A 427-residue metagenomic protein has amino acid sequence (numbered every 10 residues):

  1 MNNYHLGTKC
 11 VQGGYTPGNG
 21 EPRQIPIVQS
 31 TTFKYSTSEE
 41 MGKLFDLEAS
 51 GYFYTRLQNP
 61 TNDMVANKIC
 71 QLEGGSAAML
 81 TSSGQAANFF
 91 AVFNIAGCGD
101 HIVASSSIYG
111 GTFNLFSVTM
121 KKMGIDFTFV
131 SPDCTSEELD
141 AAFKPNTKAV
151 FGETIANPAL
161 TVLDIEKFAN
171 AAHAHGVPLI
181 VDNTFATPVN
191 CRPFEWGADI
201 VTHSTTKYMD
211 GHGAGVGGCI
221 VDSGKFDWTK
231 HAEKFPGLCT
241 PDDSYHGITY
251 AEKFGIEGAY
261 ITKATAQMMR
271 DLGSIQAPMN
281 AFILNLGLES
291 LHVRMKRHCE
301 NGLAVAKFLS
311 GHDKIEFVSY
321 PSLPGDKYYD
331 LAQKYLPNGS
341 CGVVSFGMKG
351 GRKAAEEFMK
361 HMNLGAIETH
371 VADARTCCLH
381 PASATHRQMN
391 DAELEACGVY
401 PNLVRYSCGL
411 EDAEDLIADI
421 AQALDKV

Functional and structural regions predicted by a protein language model:
M1-N59, N67: N-terminal "arm"/small-domain region of PLP-dependent enzymes with the aminotransferase-like
G7-T16, A78-G311: Conserved PLP-enzyme active-site core in the AAT-like
T32, S223-F226, M348-G351: Short loop segments at secondary-structure junctions
T37-F89, G111-T119: Conserved N-terminal alpha-helix of the aminotransferase class I/II PLP-enzyme fold
G74, N146, K314-F317, N402: Glycine-centered tight turns that cap/initiate beta-strands
S117-V118, D126-F127, A141, P145-K148 (+4 more regions): PLP-dependent enzyme catalytic core of the Aspartate aminotransferase-like
V221, S345-G347, S407-G409: Short hydrophobic/aromatic beta-strand micro-patches that form the beta-sheet surface supporting nucleotide- or nucleic
L272-I275, M279-A281, L286-S290, M295-R375 (+2 more regions): Conserved small-domain helix->loop->beta segment predominantly found in fold-type I
